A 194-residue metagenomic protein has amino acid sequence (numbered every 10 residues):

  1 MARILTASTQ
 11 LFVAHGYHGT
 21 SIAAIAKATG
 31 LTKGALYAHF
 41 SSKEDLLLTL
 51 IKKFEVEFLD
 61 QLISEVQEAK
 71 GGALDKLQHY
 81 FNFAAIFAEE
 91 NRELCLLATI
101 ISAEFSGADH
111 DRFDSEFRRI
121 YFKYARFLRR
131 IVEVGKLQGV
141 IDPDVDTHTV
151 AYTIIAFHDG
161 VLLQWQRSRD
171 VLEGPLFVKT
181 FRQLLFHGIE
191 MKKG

Functional and structural regions predicted by a protein language model:
R3, A7-D45, T49: Helix-turn-helix
A14-H18, A69, N91, Q138: Short coil/turn segments at alpha/beta junctions that flank glycine-rich nucleotide-binding fingerprints
T49, S64-L94, T147-I154, V178 (+1 more regions): Hydrophobic alpha-helical connector segments
K52-F58: Short, basic, alpha-helical segments at the C-terminal edge of helix-turn-helix-like DNA-binding modules
H79-F87, F122, R126-Q138, Y152-G194: C-terminal peripheral helix-coil segments that are non-catalytic and often amphipathic
E89-R112: Amphipathic alpha-helical segments used for helix-helix packing
L96-A98, D114, V140, D144 (+1 more regions): Short, hydrophobic secondary-structure boundary micro-motifs
R112-K123: Short, solvent-exposed amphipathic helices
